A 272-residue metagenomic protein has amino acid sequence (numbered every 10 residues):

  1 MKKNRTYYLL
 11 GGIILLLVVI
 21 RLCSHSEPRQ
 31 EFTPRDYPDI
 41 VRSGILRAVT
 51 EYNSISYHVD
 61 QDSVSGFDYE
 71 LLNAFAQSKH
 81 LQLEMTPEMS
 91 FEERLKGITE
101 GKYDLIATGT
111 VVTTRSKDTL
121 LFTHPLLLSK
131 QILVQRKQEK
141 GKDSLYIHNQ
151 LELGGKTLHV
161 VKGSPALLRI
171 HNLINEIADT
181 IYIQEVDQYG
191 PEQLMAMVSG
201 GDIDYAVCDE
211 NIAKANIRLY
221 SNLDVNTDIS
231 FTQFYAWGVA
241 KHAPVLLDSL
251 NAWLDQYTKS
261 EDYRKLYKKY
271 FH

Functional and structural regions predicted by a protein language model:
Y8-L22: Hydrophobic membrane-insertion alpha-helices, especially the h-region of bacterial N-terminal signal peptides
Y8-L9, S26-T110, T114, D118 (+1 more regions): Extracytoplasmic small-molecule ligand-binding "clamshell" domains of the periplasmic binding protein/Venus flytrap
V18-Q30, G163-V186, S221-N226, Y257-H272: Ligand-binding clefts/hinges and TM-proximal coupling segments of bilobed small-molecule sensing domains
Y52, L127-Q135, K140, D187 (+4 more regions): Periplasmic-binding protein-like
F75, I98-T99, L153, M197-S199 (+2 more regions): Hydrophobic residues within well-ordered alpha-helices
E92, K96-T99, T108-T119, R169-E176 (+1 more regions): A ligand-binding cleft/hinge motif common to bilobed small-molecule-binding domains
K137-L158: Flexible hinge/capping segments at coil-to-helix
